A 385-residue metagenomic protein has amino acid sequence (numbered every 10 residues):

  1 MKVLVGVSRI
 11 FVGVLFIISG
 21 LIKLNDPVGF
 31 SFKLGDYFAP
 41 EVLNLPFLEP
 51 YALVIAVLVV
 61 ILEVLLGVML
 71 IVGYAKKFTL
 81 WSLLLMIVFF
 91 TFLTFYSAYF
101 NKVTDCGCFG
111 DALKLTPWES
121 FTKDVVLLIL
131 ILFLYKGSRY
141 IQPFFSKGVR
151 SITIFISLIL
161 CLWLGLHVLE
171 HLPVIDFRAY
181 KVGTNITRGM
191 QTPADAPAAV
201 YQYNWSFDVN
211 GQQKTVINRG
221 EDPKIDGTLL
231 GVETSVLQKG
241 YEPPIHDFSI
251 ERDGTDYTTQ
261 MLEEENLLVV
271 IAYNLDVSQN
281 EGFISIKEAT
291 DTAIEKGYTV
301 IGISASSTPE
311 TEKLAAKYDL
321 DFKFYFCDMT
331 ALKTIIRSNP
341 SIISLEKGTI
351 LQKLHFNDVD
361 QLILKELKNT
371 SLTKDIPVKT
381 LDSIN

Functional and structural regions predicted by a protein language model:
K2-N25, E49-L93, L134-Y135: Functionalized membrane-embedded alpha-helices
I17, V300, K317-N339: Short, internal strand/loop/helix patches that form the active-site neighborhood or redox-interaction surface
V88-I141: Membrane-embedded alpha-helical segments of integral membrane proteins
F144-I175: Internal/C-terminal transmembrane anchor helices
W163-T259: Membrane-interface segments at or immediately adjacent to transmembrane helices that form the boundary between
F177-R188, T349-N385: Thiol-/selenol-based redox modules, centered on thioredoxin-like and closely related oxidoreductase domains
Y203-G211, F248, P340-L354: A short, hydrophobic beta-strand/beta-hairpin element that forms part of a small beta-sheet core
G240, S249-E251, T258-S278: Short active-site neighborhood of thiol/selenol oxidoreductases, capturing the structured segment around
